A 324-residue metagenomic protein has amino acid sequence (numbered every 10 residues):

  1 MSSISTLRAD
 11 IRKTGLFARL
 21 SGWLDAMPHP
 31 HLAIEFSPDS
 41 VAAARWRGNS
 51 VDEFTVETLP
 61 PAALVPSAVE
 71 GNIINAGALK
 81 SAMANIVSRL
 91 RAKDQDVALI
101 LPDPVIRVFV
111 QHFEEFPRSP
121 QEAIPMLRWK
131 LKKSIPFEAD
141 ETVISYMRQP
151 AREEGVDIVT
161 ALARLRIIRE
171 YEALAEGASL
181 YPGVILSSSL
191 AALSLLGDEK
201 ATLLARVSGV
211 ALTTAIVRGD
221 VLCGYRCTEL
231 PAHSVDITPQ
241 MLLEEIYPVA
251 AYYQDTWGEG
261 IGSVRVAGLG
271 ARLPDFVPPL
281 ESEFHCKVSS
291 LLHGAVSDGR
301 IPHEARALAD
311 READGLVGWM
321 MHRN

Functional and structural regions predicted by a protein language model:
M1-N324: Hydrophobic/aromatic-enriched cytosolic interaction surfaces used to assemble or bind macromolecules
